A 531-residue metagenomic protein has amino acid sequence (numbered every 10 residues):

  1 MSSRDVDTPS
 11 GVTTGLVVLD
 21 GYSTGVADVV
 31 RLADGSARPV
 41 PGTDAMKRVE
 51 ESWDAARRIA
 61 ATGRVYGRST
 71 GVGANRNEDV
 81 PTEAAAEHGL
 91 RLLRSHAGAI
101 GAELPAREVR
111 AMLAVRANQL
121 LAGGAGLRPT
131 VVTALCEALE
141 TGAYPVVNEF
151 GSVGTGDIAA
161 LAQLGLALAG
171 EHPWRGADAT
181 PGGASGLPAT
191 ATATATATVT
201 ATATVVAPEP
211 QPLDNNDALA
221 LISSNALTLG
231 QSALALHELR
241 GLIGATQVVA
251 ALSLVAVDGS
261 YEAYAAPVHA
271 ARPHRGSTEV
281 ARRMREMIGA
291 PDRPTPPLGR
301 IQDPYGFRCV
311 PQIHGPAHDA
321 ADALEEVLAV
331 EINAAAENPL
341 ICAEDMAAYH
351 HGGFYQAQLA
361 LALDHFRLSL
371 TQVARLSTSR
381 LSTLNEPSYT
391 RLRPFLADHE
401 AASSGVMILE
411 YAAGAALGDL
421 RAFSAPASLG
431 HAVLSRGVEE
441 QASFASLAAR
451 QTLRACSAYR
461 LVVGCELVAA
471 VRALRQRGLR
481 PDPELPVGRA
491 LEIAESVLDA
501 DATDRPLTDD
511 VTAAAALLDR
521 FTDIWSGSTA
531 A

Functional and structural regions predicted by a protein language model:
S2-A60, A85, L168-A191, T202-A531: C-terminal auxiliary extensions adjacent to catalytic cores
S23-R68, V72-R110, R116, R128-V132: Residues that scaffold, gate, or flank divalent-cation-dependent active/transport sites
Y66-H88, S95-N118, V146-A169, Q211-T228 (+1 more regions): FAD-binding core of FAD-dependent oxidoreductases, characterized by glycine-rich FAD pyrophosphate-binding loops
V72, A99, N118-Q119, L139 (+4 more regions): Acidic, glycine-rich active-site loops and adjacent beta-strand->loop/helix elements that engage anionic groups
E78, G98, A102, L121-A125 (+3 more regions): Short gly/ser-rich anion-binding loops that grip negatively charged ligand groups
G124-S152: FAD-binding glycine-rich core of flavoenzymes that anchor FAD
P129-V132, C136, I158-A162, I243 (+3 more regions): Hydrophobic, well-ordered secondary-structure segments
T194-T198: Low-complexity tandem-repeat tracts in intrinsically disordered regions
